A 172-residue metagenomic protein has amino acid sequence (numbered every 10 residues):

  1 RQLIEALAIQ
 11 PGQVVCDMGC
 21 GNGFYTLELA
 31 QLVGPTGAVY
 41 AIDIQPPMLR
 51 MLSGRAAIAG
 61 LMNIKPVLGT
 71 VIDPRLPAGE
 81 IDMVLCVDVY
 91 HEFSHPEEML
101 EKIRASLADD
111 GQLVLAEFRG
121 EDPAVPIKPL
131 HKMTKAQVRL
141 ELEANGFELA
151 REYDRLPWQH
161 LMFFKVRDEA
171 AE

Functional and structural regions predicted by a protein language model:
R1-Q13: Conserved alpha-helix/loop element of class I SAM-dependent methyltransferases that forms part of the SAM/SAH-binding
V15, V84-L85: Hydrophobic beta-strand segment of the Class I
C16-P74: Class I SAM-dependent methyltransferase SAM/SAH-binding core
A30, G34, E97-Q112: A short glycine-rich, Lys/Arg-flanked "PGG" loop and its adjoining helix->strand segment in the class I
P74-V84: A short acidic, Gly/Pro-enriched loop at the edge of an enzyme's catalytic core that lines a small-molecule cofactor
V87-Y90: Residues lining the SAM
Q112-R139: Conserved class I S-adenosyl-L-methionine
N145, A150-E172: Core SAM-dependent methyltransferase catalytic element
